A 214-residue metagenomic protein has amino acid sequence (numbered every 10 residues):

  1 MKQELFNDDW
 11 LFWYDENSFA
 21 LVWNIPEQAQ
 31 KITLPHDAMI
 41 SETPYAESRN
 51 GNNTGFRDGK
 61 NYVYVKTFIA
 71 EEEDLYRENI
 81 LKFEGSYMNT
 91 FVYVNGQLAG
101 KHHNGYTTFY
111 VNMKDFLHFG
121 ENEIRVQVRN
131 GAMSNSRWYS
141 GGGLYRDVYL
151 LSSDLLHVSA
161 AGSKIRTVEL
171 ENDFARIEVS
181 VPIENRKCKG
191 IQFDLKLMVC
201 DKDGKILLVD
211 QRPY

Functional and structural regions predicted by a protein language model:
M1-E47, E123-Q127: Accessory carbohydrate-binding/adhesion or oligomerization-edge regions at the termini of glycan-active proteins
E4-N17, T54, D58-A161, R166 (+2 more regions): Accessory beta-strand-rich segments of carbohydrate-active enzymes
V22-W23, T33, E42, L81 (+6 more regions): A generic "cationic amphipathic patch" detector
E47-G55: Surface-exposed, low-complexity/disordered Ser/Thr/Gly/Pro/Asn-rich loops and linkers
V94, F174-Y214: Beta-strand-rich binding/interaction modules
T167-A175: Short, solvent-exposed loop/linker segments at the N-terminal edge of repeated beta-sheet extracellular domains
